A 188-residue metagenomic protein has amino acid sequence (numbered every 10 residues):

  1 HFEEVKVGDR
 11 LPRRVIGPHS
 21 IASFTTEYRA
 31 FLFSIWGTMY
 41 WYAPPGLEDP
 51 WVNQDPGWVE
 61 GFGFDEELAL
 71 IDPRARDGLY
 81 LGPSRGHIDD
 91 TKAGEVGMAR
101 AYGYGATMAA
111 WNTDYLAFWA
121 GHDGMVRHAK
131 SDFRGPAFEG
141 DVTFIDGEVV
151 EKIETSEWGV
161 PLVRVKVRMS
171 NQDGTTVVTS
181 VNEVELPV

Functional and structural regions predicted by a protein language model:
H1, M98, D132-G135, E139: Short, conserved secondary-structure segments in the cores of folded domains
H1-D123, V188: Hot-dog-fold acyl-thioester-processing enzymes
H1-R14, H19-A30, S34, E139 (+1 more regions): HotDog/MaoC-like acyl-thioester-processing domains
L116-A117, F138-G140: Conserved short hydrophobic patches within well-ordered secondary structure
H122-K130: Short, structured beta-strand/loop micro-motifs enriched in basic residues and often containing a Trp
K130-D132, S170: C-terminal structured interaction module
